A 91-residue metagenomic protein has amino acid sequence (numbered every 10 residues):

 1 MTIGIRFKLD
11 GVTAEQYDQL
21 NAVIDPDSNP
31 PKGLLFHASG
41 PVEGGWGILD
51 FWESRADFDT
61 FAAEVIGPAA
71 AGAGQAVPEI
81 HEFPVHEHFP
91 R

Functional and structural regions predicted by a protein language model:
M1-L49, E53-P68, Q75-R91: Short S/T/G/P-rich N-terminal loop/turn motif that feeds into the first structured element of a domain
